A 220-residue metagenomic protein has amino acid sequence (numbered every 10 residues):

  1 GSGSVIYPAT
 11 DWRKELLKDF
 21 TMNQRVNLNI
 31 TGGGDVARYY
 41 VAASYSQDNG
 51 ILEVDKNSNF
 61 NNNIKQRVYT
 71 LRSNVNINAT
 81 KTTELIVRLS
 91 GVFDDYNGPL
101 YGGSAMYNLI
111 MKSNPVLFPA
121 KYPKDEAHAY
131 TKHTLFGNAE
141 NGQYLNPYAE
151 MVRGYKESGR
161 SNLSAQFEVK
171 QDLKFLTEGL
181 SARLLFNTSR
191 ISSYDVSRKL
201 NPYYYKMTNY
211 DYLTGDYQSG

Functional and structural regions predicted by a protein language model:
G1, G142, Y148, Y210-D216: Extracytoplasmic gating/loop element in the C-terminal half of outer-membrane beta-barrel translocons and assembly
S4-S44, D48-I51, N62-Q143, K156-S158 (+1 more regions): Flexible loop and strand-edge segments within Gram-negative outer membrane beta-barrel domains
V41, V87, F167, A182-L184: Membrane-embedded beta-strand positions of outer-membrane beta-barrel proteins
S46-V68, G98-L100, A105, G159-S164 (+1 more regions): Small-side-chain secondary-structure face that scaffolds active or pore-lining regions
L145-E150, N162-L163: Short linear interaction motifs
M151-Y155: Individual transmembrane alpha-helix segments
